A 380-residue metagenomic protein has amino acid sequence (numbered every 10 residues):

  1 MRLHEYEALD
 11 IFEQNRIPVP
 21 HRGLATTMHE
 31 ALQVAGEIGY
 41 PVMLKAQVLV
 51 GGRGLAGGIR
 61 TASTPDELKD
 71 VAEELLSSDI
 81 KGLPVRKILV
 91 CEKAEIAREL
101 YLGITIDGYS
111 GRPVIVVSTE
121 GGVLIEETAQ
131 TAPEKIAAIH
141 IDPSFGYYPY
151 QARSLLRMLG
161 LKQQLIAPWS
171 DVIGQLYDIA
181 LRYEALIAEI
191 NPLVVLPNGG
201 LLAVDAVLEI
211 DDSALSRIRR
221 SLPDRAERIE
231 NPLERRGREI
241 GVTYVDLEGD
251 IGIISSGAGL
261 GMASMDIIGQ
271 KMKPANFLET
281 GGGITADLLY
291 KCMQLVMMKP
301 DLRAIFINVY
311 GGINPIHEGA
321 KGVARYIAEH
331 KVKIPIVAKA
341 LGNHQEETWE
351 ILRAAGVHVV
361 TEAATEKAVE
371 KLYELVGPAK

Functional and structural regions predicted by a protein language model:
M1-I190, V194-I307, G319, L341-K380: ATP-dependent carboxylate/acyl-activation modules
R303-G342: C-terminal hydrophobic structural anchor segments that stabilize assembly/packing rather than catalytic chemistry
